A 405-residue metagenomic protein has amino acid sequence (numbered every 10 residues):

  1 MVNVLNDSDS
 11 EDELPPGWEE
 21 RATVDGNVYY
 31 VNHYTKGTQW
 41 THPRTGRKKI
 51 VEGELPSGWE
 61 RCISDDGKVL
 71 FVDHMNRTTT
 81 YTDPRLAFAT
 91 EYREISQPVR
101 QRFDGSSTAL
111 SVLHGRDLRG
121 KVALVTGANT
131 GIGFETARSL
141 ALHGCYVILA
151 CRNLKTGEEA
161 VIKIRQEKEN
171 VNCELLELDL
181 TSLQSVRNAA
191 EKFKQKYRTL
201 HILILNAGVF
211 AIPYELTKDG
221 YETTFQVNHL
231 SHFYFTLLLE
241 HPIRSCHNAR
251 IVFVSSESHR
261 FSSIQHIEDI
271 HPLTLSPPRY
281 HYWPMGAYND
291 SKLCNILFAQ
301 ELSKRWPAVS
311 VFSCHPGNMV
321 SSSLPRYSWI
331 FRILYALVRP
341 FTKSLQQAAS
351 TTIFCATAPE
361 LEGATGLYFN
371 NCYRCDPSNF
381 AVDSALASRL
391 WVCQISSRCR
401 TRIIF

Functional and structural regions predicted by a protein language model:
M1-R119: WW-domain-binding short linear motifs
R21-V24, V31-K36, T41-P43, C62-D65 (+12 more regions): Structured beta-strand/turn binding interfaces of compact recognition modules in eukaryotic regulators
D25, H33-T35, T41-T45, E52 (+11 more regions): Short coil/turn segments at secondary-structure boundaries
G105-I330, R400-F405: Rossmann-fold NAD(P)H-dependent dehydrogenase/reductase core
I251, V311-S313, T352, G366-F369 (+1 more regions): A recurrent short beta-strand within the Rossmann-like NAD(P)-dependent oxidoreductase core
S291, A336-C375, L386: C-terminal helical subdomain
E301, T351-F354, C393: Generic recognition of well-ordered alpha-helical segments
L361-F405: C-terminal tail/cap regions
